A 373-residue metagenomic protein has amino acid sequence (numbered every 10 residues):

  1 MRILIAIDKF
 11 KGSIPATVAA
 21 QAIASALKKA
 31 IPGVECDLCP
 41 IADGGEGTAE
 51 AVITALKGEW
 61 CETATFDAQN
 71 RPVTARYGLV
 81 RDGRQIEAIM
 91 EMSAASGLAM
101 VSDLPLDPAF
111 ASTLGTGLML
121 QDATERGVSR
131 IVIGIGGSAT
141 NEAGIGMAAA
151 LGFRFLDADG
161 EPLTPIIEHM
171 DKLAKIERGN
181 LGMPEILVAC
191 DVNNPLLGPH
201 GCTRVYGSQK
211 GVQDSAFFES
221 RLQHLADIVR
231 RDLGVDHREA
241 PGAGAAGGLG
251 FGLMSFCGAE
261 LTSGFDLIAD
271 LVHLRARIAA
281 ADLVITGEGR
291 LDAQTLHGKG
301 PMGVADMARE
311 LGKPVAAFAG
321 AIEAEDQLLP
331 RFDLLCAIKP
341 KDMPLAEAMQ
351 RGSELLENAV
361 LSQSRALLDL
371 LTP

Functional and structural regions predicted by a protein language model:
M1-I135, A139-P373: N-terminal loops that bind phosphate or other acidic moieties and the adjacent beta-alpha structural core
